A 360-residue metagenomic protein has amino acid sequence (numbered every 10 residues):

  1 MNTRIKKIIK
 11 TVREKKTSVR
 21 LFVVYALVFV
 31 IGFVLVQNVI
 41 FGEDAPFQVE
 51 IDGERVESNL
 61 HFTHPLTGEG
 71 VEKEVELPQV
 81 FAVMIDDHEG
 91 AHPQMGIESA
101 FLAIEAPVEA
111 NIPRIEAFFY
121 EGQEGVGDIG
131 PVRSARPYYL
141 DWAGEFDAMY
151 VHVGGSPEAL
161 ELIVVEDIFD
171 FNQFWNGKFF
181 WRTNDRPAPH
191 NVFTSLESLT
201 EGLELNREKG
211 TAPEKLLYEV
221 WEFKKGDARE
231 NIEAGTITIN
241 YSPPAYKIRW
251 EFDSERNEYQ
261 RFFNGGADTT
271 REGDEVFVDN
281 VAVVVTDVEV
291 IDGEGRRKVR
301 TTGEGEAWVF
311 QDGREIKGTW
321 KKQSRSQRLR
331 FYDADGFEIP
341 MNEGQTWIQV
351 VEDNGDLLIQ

Functional and structural regions predicted by a protein language model:
M1-L27: N-terminal Lys/Arg-rich, disordered targeting/topogenic segments
N2, V30, E275-D279: Low-complexity, intrinsically disordered regions enriched in charged/polar residues
E14-L21, P46-I104, E109-Q360: A surface/extracellular/periplasmic glyco- and lipid-processing/surface-interacting theme
G32-Q48: Hydrophobic single-pass membrane-insertion segments
